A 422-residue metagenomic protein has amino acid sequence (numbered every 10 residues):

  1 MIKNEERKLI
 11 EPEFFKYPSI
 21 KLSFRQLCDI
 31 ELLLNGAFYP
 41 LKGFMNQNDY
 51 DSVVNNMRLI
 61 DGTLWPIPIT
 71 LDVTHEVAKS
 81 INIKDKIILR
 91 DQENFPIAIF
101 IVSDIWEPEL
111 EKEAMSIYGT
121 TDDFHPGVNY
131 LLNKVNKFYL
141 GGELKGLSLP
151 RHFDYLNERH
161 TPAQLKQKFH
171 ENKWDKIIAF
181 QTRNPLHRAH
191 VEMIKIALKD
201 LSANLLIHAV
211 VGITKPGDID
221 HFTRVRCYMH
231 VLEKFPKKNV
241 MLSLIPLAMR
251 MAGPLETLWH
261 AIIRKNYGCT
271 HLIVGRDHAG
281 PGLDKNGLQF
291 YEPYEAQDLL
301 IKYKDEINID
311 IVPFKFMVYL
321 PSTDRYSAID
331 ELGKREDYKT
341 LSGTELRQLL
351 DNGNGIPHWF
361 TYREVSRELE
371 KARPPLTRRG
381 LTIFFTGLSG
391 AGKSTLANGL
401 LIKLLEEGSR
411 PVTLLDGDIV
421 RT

Functional and structural regions predicted by a protein language model:
M1-T377: Active-site cores that bind ATP or allylic diphosphates and position pyrophosphate for catalysis
I383-F385: Hydrophobic anchor at the beta1->P-loop junction of P-loop NTPases
G390: Walker A (P-loop) phosphate-binding loop of P-loop NTPases
S394: Walker A/P-loop
A397-T422: Conserved substrate/cofactor phosphate-moiety recognition/catalytic segment in nucleotide-dependent phosphotransferases
